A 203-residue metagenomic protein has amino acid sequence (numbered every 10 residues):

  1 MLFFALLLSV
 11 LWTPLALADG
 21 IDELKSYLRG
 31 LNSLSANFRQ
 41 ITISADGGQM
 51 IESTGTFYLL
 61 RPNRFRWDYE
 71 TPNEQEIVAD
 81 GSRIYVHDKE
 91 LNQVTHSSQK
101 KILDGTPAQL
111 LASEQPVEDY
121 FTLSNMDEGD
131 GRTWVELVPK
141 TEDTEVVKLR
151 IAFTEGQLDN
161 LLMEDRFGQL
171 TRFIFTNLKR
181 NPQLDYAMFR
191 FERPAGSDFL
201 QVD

Functional and structural regions predicted by a protein language model:
M1-F4: Bacterial N-terminal signal peptides that target proteins for export
A16-A18: Boundary at the C-terminal end of the N-terminal hydrophobic targeting segment
E23, R29-G81: N-terminal mature ectodomain segment of secretory-pathway/periplasmic proteins
R39-I43, D68-E70, H87-K89, V138-K140 (+1 more regions): A generic structural motif
T56-G105, G168-R172: An acidic-aromatic
N92-W134: Flexible, surface-exposed loop/linker segments and immediately adjacent secondary-structure boundaries
E118-D203: Gly/Pro-enriched, hydrophobic low-complexity segments that function as extracytoplasmic propeptides/linkers
